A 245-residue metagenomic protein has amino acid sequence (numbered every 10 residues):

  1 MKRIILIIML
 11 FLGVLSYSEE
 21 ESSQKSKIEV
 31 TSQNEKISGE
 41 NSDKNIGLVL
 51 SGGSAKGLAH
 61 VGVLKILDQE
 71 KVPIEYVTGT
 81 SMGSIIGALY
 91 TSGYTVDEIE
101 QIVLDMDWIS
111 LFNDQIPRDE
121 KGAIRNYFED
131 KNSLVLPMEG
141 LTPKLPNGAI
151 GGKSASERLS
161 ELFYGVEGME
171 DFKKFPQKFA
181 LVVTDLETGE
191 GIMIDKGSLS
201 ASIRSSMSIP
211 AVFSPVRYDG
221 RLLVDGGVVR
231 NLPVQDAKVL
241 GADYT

Functional and structural regions predicted by a protein language model:
I4-G13: Sec-dependent N-terminal signal peptides
Y17-T80, A88-T245: Patatin-like phospholipase
